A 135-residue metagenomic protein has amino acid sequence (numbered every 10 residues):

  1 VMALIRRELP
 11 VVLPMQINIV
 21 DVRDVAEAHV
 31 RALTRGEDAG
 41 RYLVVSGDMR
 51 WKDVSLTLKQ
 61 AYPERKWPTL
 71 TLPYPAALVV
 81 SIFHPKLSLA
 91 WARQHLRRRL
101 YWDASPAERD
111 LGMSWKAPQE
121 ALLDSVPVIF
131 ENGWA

Functional and structural regions predicted by a protein language model:
V1-V20, D24: A conserved pocket-lining segment of Rossmann-fold NAD(P)-dependent short-chain dehydrogenase/reductase
R6-R7, R98, G133: Short loop/turn hinge sites at secondary-structure boundaries
L13-Q16, A39-Y42, W91-H95, D110-L111: Active-site rim elements
V20-R23, M49, K116: Residue-level signal for the nucleotide or nucleotide-sugar donor/cofactor binding architecture
R23, Y74, R98-Y101: Alpha-helix N-cap/helix-start motif at coil-to-helix transitions, marked by capping-box chemistry
A28-L89, P118-A135: Mid/C-terminal beta-alpha module of Rossmann-like enzyme folds, strongest in SDR-family dehydrogenases/epimerases
V80-G112: Conserved C-terminal active-site "lid" loop/helix of NAD(P)H-dependent oxidoreductases that clamps the redox cofactor
